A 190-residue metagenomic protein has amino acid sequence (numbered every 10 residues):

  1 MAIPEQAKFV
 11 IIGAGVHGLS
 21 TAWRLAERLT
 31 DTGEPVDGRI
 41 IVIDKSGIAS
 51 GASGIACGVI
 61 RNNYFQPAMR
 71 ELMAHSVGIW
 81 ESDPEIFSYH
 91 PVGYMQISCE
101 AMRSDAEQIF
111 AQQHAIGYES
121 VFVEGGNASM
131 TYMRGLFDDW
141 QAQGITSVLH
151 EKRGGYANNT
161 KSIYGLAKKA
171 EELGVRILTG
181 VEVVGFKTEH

Functional and structural regions predicted by a protein language model:
A2-H17, I41: Beta1/beta-strand and adjacent pyrophosphate-binding region of the FAD-binding site in flavoprotein oxidoreductases
A2-P4, E34, Y89: Short, flexible hinge/linker loops that cap or flank conserved catalytic cores
Q6, D37, G180: Phosphate-coordination loops involved in phosphoryl transfer and adenosine-cofactor binding
A26-S53: Glycine-rich FAD pyrophosphate-binding loop
C57-L136: Dinucleotide-binding Rossmann-like beta1-alpha1 core, especially the glycine-rich loop that anchors the ADP
A101-H190: Flavin (FAD/FMN) cofactor-binding and adjacent substrate-gating region of FAD-dependent oxidoreductase domains
